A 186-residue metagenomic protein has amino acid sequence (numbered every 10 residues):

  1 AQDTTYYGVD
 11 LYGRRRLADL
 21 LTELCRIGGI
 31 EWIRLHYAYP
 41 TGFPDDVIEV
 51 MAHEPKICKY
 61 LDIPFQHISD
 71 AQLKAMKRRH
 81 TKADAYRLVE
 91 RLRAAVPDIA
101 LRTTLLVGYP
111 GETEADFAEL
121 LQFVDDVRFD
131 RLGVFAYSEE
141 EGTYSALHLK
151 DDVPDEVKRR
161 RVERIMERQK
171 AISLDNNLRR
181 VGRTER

Functional and structural regions predicted by a protein language model:
A1-E114: Conserved SAM/AdoMet-binding glycine-rich loop
E31, D130, F135: Short acidic/polar active-site loop segments enriched in Thr and Asp
G42, R128, A136: Conserved functional loop/turn residues at catalytic and ligand-binding sites
S69-D70, G142-H148: A short small-residue
R87, E119, F123-D126, V157-R168: A non-catalytic, amphipathic alpha-helix used as a structural packing/dimerization or gating element in enzyme scaffolds
T103-L105, D116-V127, V134: A glycine- and small/hydrophobic-rich beta-loop-beta segment that serves as a flexible "lid/hinge" or phosphate-binding
F135-G142: Mobile beta-alpha loop/short-helix "lid" or hinge segments that flank ligand
A136, L147-R186: Terminal RNA-binding accessory module
